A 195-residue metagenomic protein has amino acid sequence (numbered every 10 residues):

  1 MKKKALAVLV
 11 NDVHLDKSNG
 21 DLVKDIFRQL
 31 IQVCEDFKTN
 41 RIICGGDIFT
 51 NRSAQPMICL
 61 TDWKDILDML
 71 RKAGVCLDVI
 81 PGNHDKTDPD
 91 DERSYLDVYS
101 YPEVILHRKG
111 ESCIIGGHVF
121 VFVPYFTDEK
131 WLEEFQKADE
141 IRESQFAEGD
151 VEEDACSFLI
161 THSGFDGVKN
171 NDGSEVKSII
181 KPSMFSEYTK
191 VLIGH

Functional and structural regions predicted by a protein language model:
M1-V23, S144-Q145, V151-G164: Mobile, glycine- and charge-enriched loop segments and immediately flanking short secondary-structure elements within
K3-L6, V13-C113, M184-Y188: Core catalytic region of metal-dependent phosphoesterases/phosphodiesterases, especially metallo-beta-lactamase-like
A5-A7, N40-R41, H118-V119, C156-F158 (+1 more regions): Structural motif
D85-S183: Conserved catalytic scaffold of divalent metal-dependent phosphoesterases
